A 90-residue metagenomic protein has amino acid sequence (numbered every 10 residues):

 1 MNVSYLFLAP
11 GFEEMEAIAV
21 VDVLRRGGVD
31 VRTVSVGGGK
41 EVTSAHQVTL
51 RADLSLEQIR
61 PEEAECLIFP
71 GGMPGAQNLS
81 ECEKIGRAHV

Functional and structural regions predicted by a protein language model:
M1-G86: Extended, subdomain-level signal for the structured scaffold at the beginning of enzyme domains
A88-V90: Conserved small/polar residues in nucleotide/adenosyl-binding loops
